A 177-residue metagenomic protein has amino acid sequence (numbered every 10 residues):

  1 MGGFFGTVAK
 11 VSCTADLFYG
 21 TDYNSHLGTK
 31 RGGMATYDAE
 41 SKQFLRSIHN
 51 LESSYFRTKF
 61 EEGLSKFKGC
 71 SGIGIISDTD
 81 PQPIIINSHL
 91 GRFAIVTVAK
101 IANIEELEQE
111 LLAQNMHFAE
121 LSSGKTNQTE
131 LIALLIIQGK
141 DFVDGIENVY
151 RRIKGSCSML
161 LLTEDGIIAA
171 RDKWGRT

Functional and structural regions predicted by a protein language model:
M1-T177: Conserved short alpha-helical segments that host acidic/polar catalytic motifs at enzyme active sites
